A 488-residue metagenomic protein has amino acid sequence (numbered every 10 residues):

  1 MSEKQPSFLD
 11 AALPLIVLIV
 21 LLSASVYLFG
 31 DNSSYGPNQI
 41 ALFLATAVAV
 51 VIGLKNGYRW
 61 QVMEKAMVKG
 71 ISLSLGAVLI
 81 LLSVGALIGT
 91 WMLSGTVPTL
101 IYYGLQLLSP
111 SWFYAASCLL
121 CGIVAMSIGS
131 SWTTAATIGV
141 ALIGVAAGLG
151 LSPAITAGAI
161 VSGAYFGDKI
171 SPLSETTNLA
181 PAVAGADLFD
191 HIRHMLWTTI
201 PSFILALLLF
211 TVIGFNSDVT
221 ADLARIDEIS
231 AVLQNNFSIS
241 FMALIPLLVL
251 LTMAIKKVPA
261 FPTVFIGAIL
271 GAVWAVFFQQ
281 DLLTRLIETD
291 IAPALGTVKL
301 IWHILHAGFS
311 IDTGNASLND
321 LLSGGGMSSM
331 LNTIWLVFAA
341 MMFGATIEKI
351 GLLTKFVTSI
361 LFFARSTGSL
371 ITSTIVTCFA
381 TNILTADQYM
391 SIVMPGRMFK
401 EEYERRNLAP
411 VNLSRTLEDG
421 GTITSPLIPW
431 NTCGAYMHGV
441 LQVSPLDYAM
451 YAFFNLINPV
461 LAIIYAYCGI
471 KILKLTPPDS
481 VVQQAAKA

Functional and structural regions predicted by a protein language model:
M1-I80, W197-L207, T211-A339, V481-A488: Hydrophobic transmembrane alpha-helices of multi-pass small-molecule transporters
M1-P6, M92-Y103, L119-I123, V219-L233 (+2 more regions): Short juxtamembrane and helix-loop transition motifs at transmembrane-helix boundaries in membrane proteins
S2, N56-Y58, K69-L73, L93 (+6 more regions): Juxtamembrane helix-boundary/capping and inter-helix hinge elements in multi-pass membrane proteins
E3-S7, I16, Y102-S109, A125-S131 (+3 more regions): Short, amphipathic, aromatic/basic-enriched membrane-interface segments that mark the entry/exit of transmembrane
L18, A41, A45, A49 (+28 more regions): Alpha-helical transmembrane segments in multi-pass membrane proteins
S34, K169-P172, T177-A231, R405 (+1 more regions): Juxtamembrane and boundary regions of transmembrane helices in multi-pass small-molecule transporters and channels
G57-A147, H306-K400: Membrane-embedded alpha-helical segments and adjacent helix-loop junctions characteristic of multi-pass solute
L107-W197, P201, I375-D419, Q484-A486: Hydrophobic transmembrane alpha-helices that form the pore/transport pathway of multi-pass ion and small-solute
